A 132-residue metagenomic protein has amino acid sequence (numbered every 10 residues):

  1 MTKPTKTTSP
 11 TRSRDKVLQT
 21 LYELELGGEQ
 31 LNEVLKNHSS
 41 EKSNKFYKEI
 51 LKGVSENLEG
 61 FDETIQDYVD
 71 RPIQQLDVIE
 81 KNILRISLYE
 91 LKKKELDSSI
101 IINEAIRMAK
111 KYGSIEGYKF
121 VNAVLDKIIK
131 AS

Functional and structural regions predicted by a protein language model:
M1-K111, I115-Y118, N122-S132: N-terminal interaction/assembly modules
